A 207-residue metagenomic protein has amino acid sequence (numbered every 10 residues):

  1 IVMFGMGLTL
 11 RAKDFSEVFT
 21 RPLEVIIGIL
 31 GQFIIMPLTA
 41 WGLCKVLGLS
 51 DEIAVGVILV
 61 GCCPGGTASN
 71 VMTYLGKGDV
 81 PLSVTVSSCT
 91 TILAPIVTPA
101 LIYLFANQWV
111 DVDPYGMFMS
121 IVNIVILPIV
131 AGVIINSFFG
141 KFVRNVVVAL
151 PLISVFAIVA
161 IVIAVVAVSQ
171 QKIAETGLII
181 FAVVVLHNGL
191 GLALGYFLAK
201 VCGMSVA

Functional and structural regions predicted by a protein language model:
I1-A207: Alpha-helical transmembrane segments of multi-pass small-molecule/ion transporters
